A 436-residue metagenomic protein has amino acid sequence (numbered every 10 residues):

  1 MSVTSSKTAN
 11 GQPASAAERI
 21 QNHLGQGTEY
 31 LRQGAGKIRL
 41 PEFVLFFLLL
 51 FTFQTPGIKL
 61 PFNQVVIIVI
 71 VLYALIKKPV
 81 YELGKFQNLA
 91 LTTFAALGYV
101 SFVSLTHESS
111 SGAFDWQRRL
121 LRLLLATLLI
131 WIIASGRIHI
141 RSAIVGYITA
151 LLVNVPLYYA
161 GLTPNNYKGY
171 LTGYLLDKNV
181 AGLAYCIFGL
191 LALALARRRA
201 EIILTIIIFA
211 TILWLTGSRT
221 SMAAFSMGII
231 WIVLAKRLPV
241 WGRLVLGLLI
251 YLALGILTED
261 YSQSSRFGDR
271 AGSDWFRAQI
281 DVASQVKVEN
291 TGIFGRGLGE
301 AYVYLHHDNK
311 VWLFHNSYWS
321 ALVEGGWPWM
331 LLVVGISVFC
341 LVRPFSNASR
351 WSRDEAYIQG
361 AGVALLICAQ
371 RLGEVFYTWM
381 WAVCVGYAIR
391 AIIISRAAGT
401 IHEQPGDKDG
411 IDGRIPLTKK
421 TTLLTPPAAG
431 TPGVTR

Functional and structural regions predicted by a protein language model:
S2, V233-D269, Q285-V286, G433-T435: A membrane-periplasm/extracellular boundary helix in multi-pass inner-membrane enzymes that assemble envelope glycans
S2-P79, A96-H107, R119-R122, L365-A369 (+1 more regions): N-terminal signal-anchor transmembrane segment
E18-H23, Q87, L91, W327-L366 (+2 more regions): Hydrophobic transmembrane alpha-helices and their immediate junctions
Q33-I38, K78-A90, L195-L204, V240-G242 (+1 more regions): Membrane-interface helix-loop-helix junctions at transmembrane boundaries of multi-pass membrane enzymes, predominantly
I68-A74, A361-L366, E374-R436: Transmembrane alpha-helices of multi-pass inner-membrane enzymes
V71-L83, A95-V153, I367: Transmembrane alpha-helical segments and their membrane-water interfaces
S135-N166, L176-A235: Alpha-helical transmembrane segments of multi-pass inner-membrane proteins
L171-T172, Y261-G325, P344-W351: Long extracytoplasmic/lumenal interhelical loops at the membrane interface of multi-pass membrane proteins
